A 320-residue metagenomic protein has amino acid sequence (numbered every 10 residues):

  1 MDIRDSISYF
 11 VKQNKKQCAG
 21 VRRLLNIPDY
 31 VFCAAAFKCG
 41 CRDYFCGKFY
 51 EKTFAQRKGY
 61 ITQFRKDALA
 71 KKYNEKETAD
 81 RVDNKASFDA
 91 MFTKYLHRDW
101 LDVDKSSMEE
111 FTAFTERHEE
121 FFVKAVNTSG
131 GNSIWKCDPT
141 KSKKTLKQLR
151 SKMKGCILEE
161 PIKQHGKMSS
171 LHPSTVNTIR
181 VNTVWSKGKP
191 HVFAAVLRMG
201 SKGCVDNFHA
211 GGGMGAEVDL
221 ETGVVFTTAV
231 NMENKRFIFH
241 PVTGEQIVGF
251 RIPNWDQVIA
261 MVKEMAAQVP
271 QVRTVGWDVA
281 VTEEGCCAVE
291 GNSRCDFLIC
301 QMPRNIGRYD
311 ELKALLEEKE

Functional and structural regions predicted by a protein language model:
D2-E116, S129, V262: Conserved N-proximal alpha/beta basic substrate-recognition cap immediately N-terminal to, or forming the N-lobe
N74-G188: Active-site nucleotide/adenylate-binding loops and adjacent lid/helix of ATP-dependent enzymes
D102-S106, L197, V275-D278: Acidic carboxylate-rich catalytic motifs and surrounding loops in phosphoryl-/glycosyl-chemistry enzymes
E120, V176-R180, V192, T274-G276 (+1 more regions): Extracellular structured ligand-interaction cores
V123-A125, N182-T183, W277-V281, C287-V289: Conserved catalytic-core segments centered on acid/base and nucleophilic motifs
N127-G130, K163-Q164, G188, L197-S201 (+2 more regions): Short, solvent-exposed loop/turn segments at secondary-structure junctions
H172, V176-A260: ATP-dependent carboxylate/phosphate-activation module, predominantly the ATP-grasp catalytic core and closely related
K235-T274, V281-E320: C-terminal active-site "lid" helix and adjoining low-complexity regulatory extension at the edge of ATP-using catalytic
